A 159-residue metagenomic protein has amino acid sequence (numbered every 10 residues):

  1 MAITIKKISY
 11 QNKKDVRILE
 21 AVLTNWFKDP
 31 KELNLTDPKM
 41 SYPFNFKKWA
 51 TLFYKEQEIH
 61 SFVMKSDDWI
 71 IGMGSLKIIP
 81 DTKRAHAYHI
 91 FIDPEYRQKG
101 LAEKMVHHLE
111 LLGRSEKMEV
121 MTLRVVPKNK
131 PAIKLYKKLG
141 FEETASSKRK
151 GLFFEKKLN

Functional and structural regions predicted by a protein language model:
I3-Y88, D93-P94, V106, L112 (+1 more regions): Acetyl-CoA-dependent GNAT
D68, G72, G100-A102, G140: Conserved phosphate-binding and hydrolysis motifs of nucleotide-dependent enzymes
H86, K117-E119, G140: Short loop/turn motifs at secondary-structure junctions
I92, Q98-L111, K134-K138: Conserved acetyl-CoA-binding loop-helix of GNAT-fold acetyltransferases
G113-R124: Conserved GNAT acetyl-CoA-binding A-motif
L123-I133, R149-F153: Conserved beta-strand-loop-alpha-helix junction that forms the acyl-donor binding cleft
K137-S147: Conserved acetyl-CoA-binding loop of GNAT-fold acetyltransferases
E155-N159: Short beta-strand-to-coil "C-cap" segments at the C-terminal boundary of structured domains/repeats, marking
